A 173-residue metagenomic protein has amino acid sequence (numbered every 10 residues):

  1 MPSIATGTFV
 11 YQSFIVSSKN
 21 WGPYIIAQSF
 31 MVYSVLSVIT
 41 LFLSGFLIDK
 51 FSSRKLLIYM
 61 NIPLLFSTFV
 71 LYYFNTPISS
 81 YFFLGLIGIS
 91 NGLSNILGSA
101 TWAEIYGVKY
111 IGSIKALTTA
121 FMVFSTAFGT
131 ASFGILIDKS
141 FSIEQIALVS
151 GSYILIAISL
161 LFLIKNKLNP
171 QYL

Functional and structural regions predicted by a protein language model:
M1-L41: Extracytoplasmic gate region of multi-pass secondary transporters
T40-S52, I137-D138: Helix-to-loop junctions at the C-terminal end of transmembrane segments in multipass secondary transporters
K55-V70: Structural signature of the two symmetry-related core transmembrane helices
I78-L86: Paired small-residue
L93-Y106: Intracellular juxtamembrane helix-capping segments at the cytosolic ends of symmetry-related transmembrane helices
V108-S140: A late C-terminal transmembrane helix in Major Facilitator Superfamily
I135-Y153: A membrane-interface helix-boundary motif in multi-pass transporters
L148-L173: Multi-pass alpha-helical transporter architecture, strongest for 12-TM Major Facilitator/SLC carriers used
